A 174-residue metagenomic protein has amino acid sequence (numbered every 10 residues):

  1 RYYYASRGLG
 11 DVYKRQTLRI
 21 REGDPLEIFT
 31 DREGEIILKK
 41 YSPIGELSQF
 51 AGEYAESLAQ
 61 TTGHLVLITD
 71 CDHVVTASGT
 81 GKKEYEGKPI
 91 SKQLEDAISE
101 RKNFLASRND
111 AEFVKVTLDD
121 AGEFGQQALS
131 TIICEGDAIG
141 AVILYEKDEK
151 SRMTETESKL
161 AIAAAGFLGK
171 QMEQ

Functional and structural regions predicted by a protein language model:
Y2-L9, Y13: Single conserved hydrophobic/aromatic residue that forms the stacking wall/gate of nucleotide- or nucleobase-binding
R15-A77: Intrinsically disordered, low-complexity terminal regulatory regions
L38-Y41, S78-G81, T117, K147-E149: Short hinge/gating elements
G45-S57, K88-D96, A141-Q174: Juxtadomain coupling helices with adjacent low-complexity linkers
E56-D119: Structured interaction and signal-relay segments at domain junctions
Q126-I133: A short, aliphatic-rich beta-strand micro-motif
